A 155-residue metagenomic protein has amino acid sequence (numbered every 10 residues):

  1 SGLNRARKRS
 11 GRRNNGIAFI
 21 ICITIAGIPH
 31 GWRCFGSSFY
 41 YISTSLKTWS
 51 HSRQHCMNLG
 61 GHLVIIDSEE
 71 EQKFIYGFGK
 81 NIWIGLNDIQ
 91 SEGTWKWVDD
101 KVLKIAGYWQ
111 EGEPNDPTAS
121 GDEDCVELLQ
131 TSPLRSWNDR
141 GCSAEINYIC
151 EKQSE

Functional and structural regions predicted by a protein language model:
S1-E155: Extracellular, disulfide-bonded carbohydrate-recognition/adhesion ectodomains, dominated by C-type lectin-like domains
